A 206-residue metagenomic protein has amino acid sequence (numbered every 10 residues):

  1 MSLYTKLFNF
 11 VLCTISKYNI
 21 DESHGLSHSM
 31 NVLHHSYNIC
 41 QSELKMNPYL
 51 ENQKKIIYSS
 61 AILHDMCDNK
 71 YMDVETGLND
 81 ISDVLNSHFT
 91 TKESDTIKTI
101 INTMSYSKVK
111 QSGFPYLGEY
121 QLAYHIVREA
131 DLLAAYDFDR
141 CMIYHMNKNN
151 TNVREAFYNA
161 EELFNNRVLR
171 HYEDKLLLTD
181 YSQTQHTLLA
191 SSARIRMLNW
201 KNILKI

Functional and structural regions predicted by a protein language model:
M1-I15, Y37: Short alpha-helical hairpin
T14-Y18, I39, D65-N69, H88 (+2 more regions): Alpha-helix C-capping/helix-to-loop hinge sites
Y18-Y49, L63, V109-I206: Divalent metal-dependent phosphate-bond-processing catalytic cores, especially two-metal-ion Mg2+/Mn2+ enzymes that act
V32-Y37, D73-S87: An active-site-proximal "capping" alpha-helix that borders the catalytic cofactor pocket
N47-Q53, K92-S94: Short helix-terminating capping/connector loops at secondary-structure junctions
E51-D73, G77, K98-S107, D131: His-Asp-centered metal-binding catalytic motifs of divalent-metal-dependent phosphohydrolases/nucleases
I81-L117: Hydrophobic, well-structured mid-protein blocks that either form specific transmembrane helices
